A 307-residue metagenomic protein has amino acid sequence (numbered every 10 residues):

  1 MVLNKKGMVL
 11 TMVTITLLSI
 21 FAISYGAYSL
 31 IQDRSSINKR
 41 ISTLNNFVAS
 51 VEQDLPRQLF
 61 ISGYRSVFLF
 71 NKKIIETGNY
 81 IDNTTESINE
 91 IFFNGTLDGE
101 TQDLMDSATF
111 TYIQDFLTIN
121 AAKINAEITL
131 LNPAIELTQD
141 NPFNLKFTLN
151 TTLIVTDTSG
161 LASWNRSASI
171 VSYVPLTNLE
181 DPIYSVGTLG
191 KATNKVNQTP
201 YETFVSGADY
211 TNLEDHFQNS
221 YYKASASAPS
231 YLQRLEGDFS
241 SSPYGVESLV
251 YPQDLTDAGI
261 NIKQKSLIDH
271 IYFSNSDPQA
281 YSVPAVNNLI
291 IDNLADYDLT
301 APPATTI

Functional and structural regions predicted by a protein language model:
M1-L17: Glycine-centered recognition micro-motifs in short, flexible terminal segments and loops
S19-I307: Long, compositionally biased, intrinsically disordered regions
